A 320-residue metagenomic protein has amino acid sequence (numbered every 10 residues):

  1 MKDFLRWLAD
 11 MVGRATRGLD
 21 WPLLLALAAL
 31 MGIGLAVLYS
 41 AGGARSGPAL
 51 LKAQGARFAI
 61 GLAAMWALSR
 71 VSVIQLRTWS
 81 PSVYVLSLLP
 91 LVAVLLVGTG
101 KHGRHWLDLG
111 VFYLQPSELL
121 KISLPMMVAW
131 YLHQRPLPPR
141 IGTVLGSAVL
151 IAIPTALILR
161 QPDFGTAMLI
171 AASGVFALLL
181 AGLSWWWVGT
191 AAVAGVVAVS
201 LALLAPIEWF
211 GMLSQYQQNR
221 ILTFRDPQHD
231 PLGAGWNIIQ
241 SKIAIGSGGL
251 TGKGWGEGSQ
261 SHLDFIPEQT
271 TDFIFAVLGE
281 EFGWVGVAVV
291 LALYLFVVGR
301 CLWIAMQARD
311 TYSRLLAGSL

Functional and structural regions predicted by a protein language model:
M1, M11-L27: N-terminal membrane topogenic signal
A15, F224, A244: Residues that form generic nucleotide/phosphate-binding pockets
L23-S40, A44-A234, A276-L320: Hydrophobic alpha-helical transmembrane segments of multi-pass inner membrane proteins, especially in bacterial systems
I245, G249-V285, A305-A308, Y312: Long extracytoplasmic/lumenal interhelical loops at the membrane interface of multi-pass membrane proteins
